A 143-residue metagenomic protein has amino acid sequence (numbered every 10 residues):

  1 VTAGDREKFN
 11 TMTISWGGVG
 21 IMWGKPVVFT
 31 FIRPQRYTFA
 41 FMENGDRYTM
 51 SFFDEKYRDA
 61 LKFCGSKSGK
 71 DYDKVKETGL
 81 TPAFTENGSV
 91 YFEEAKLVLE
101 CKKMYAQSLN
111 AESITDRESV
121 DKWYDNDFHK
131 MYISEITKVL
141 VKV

Functional and structural regions predicted by a protein language model:
V1-V143: Active-site-proximal mixed secondary-structure blocks
